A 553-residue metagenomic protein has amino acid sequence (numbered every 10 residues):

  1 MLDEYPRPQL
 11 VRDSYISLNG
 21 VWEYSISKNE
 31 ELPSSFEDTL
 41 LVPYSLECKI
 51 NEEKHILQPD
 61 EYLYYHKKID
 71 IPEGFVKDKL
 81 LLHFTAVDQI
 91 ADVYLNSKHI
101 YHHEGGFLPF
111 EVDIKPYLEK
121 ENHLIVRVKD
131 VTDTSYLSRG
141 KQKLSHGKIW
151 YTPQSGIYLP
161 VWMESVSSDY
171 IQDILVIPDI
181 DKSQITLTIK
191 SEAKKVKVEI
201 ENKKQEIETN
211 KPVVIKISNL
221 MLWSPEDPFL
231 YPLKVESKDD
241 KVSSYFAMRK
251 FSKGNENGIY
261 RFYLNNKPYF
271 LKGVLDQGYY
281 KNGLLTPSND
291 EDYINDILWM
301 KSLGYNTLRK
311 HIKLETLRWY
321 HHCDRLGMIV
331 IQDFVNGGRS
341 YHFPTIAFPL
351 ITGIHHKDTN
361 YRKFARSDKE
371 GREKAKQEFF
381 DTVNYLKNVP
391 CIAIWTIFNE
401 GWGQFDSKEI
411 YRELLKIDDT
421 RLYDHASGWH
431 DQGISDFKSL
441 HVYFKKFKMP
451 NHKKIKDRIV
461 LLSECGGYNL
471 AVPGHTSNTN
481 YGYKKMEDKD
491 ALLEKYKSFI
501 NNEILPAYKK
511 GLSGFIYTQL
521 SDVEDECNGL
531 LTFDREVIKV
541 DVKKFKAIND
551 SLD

Functional and structural regions predicted by a protein language model:
P8-Q9, S14, E23-N29, H55-Y170 (+4 more regions): Accessory beta-strand-rich segments of carbohydrate-active enzymes
L10-E31, P153-G156, S168-D169, K376 (+2 more regions): Substrate-binding clefts and catalytic carboxylate motifs of secreted carbohydrate-active enzymes
K49-I71, F75-H83, D88-L95, Y101 (+11 more regions): Active-site-adjacent substrate/metal-binding segments within catalytic domains of carbohydrate-active enzymes
E119-E121, K190-N255: Extended acidic/polar, glycine-enriched regions that form or flank non-catalytic beta-rich accessory modules
S167-E192, R261, D550-D553: Surface beta-strand/loop "capping" patches
L326-G327, A347-H356, E413, K438-Y443 (+2 more regions): Short, hinge-like loop/turn segments at secondary-structure boundaries
V330-Q332, H425, L462: Hydrophobic residues in well-ordered beta-strands that form the structural core
G403-L414, S427-K453, L470, L520-E536: Substrate-binding cleft/loops of secretory-pathway carbohydrate-active enzymes
